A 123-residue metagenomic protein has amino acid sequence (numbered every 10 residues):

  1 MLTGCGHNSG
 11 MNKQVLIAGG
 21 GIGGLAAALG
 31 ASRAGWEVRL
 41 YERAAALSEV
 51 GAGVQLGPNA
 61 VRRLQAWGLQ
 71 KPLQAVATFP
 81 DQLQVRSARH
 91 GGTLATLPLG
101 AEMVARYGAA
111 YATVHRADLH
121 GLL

Functional and structural regions predicted by a protein language model:
H7-V15, S32, N59-L123: Conserved N-terminal helical subregion
V15-I17, V38: Conserved hydrophobic helix-helix packing surfaces used for dimerization/oligomerization
G20: Conserved alpha/beta-hydrolase "nucleophile elbow" surrounding the catalytic nucleophile
G24-L25: N-terminal Rossmann-fold NAD(P) dinucleotide-binding loop
S32-A52: Glycine-rich FAD pyrophosphate-binding loop
A45-Q65: Conserved N-terminal glycine-rich FAD pyrophosphate-binding loop of Rossmann-like flavoproteins
